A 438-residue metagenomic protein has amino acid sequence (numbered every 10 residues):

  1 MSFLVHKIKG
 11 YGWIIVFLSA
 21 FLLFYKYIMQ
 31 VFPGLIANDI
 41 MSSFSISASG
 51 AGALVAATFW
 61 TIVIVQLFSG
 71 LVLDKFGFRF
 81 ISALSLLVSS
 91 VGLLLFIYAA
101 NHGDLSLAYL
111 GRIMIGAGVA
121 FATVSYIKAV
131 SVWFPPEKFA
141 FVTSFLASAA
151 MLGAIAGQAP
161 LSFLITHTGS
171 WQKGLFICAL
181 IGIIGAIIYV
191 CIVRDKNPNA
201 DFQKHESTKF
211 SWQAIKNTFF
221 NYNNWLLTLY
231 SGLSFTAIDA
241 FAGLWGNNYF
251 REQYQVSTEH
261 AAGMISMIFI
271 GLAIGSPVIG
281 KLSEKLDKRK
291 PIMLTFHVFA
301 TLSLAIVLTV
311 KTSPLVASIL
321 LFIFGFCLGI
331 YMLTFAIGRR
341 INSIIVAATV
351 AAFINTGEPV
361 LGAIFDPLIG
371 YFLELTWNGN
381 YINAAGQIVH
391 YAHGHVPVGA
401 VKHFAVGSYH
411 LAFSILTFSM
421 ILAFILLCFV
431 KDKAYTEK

Functional and structural regions predicted by a protein language model:
I14-A48, S69, F241-N247, F365-I369: Extracytoplasmic
P33-A37, Y222-P277, G362-L373: Extracytoplasmic gate region of multi-pass secondary transporters
I64-L105: Conserved MFS/SLC helix-loop-helix module at the cytosolic interface between two early adjacent transmembrane helices
K75-L86, E284-H297: Cytoplasmic membrane-interface "Motif A"-like loop-to-helix N-cap segments of 12-TM Major Facilitator Superfamily
G111-A149: Cytoplasmic helix-loop-helix junction between adjacent transmembrane helices in 12-TM secondary transporters
F121-F134, G329-S343: Intracellular juxtamembrane helix-capping segments at the cytosolic ends of symmetry-related transmembrane helices
F145-N197: Helix-loop-helix hairpin linking two adjacent transmembrane segments in secondary transporters
C191-A214, Y435-K438: Flexible cytoplasmic inter-helical loops of multi-pass small-molecule transporters
